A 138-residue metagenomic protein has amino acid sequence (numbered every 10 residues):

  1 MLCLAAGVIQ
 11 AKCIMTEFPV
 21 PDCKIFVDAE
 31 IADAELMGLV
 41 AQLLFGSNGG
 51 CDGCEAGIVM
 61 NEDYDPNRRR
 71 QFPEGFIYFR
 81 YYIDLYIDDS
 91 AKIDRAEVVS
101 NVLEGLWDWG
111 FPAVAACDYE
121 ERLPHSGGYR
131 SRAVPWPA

Functional and structural regions predicted by a protein language model:
M1-F45, P137-A138: Short, extreme N-terminal segment that most often corresponds to the first beta-strand
C3-L4, S100-A138: Acidic, proline/glycine-rich low-complexity IDRs
L4-A11, G50-G53, G57, F79 (+3 more regions): Intrinsically disordered, low-complexity, compositionally biased regions/tails
I9-C13, N67-Q71, E97, N101: Residue-level detector of functional hotspots within protein domains
C13-C23, F72-D84, D89, Y119-A138: Intrinsic low-complexity, intrinsically disordered or marginally ordered coil/linker segments
A34-M37, I93-V102: Well-ordered, non-membrane alpha-helical segments in soluble/globular domains
A41-G50, E104-F111: A common structural junction motif
S47-I93: Short, intrinsically disordered low-complexity segments
